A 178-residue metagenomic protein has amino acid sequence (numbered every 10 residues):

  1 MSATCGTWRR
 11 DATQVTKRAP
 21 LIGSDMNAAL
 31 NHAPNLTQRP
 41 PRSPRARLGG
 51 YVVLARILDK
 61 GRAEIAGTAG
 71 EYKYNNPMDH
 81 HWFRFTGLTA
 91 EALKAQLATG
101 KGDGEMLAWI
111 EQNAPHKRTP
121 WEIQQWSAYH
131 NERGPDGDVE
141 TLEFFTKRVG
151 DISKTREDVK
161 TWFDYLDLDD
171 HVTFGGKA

Functional and structural regions predicted by a protein language model:
A29-A69, Y129-A178: Polar/charged low-complexity regulatory segments
T68-I110: Amphipathic alpha-helical packing elements
L93, L97-I152: Amphipathic protein-protein interaction modules
